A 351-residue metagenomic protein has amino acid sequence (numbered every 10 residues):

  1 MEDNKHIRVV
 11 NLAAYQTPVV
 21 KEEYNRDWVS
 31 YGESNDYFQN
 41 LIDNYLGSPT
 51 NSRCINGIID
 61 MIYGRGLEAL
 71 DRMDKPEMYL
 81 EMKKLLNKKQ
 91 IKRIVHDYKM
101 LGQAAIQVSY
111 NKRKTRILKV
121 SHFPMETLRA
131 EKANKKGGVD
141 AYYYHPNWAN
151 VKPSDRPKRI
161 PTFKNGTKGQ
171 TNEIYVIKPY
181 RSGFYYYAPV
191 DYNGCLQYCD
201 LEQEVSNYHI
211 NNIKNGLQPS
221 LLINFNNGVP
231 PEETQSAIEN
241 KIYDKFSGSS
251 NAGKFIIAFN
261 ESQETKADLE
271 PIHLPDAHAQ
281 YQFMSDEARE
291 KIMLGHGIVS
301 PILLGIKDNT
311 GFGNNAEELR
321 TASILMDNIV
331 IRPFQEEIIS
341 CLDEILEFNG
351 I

Functional and structural regions predicted by a protein language model:
M1-N56, D60-N260: Structured, contiguous alpha/beta core segments that scaffold functional sites
V9, K135-K164, T234-N314, Q335-G350: Long amphipathic alpha-helical segments
L221-N226, A267-P275, T321-L325: Short, hydrophobic beta-strand segments
H278, N328-I331: Short, glycine/charged-rich beta-strand-loop motifs at protein surfaces that mediate ligand recognition and catalysis
N309-D327: Short amphipathic alpha-helical segments at helix boundaries and their inter-helical linkers
